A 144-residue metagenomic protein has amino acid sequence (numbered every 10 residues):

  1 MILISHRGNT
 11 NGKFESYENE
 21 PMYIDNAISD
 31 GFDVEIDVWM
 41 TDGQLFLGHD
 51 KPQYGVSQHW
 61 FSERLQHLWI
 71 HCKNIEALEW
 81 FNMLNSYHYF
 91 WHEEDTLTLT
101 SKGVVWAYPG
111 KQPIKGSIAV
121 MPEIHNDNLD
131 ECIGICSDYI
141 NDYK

Functional and structural regions predicted by a protein language model:
M1-K144: Phosphate-group recognition and catalysis centered on beta-loop-alpha active-site segments
